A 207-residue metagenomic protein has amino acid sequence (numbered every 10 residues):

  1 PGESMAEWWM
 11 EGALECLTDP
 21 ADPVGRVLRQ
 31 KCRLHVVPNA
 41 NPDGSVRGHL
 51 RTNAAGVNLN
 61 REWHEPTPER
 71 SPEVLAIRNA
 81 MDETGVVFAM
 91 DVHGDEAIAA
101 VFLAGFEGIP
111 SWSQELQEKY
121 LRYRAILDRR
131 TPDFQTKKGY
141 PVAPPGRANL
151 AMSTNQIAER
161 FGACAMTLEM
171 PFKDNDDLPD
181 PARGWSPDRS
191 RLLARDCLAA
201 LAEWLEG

Functional and structural regions predicted by a protein language model:
P1-N149, N155, A163-D180: Active-site/substrate-binding loop(s) of hydrolase catalytic cores
E159: Short acidic/His-enriched helical or mixed secondary-structure segments at domain edges of catalytic enzymes and some
D177-G207: His/Asp/Glu-rich mid-to-C-terminal helical/loop segments that flank catalytic regions of hydrolases
